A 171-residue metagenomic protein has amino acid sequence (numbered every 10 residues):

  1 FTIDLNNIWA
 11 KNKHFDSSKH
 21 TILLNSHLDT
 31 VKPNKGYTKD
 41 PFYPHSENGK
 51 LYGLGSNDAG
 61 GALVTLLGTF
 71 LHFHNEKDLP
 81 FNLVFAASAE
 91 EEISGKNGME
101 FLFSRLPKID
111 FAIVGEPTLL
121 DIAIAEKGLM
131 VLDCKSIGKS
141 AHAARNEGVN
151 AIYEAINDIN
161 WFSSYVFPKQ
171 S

Functional and structural regions predicted by a protein language model:
F1-H20, F42-H45: A non-catalytic alpha/beta surface segment that caps or lines the substrate-entry region of metallo-dependent hydrolase
S17, D29-V31, L120, A141-H142: Short, acidic Gly/Pro/Ser/Thr-rich loop/turn segments
K19-V84: Active-site metal-coordination/substrate-binding segment of hydrolases, especially metallo-dependent peptidases
H27, E126, H142-A144: Histidine-centered active-site/metal-ligand motif
A59-V131: Acidic/histidine-rich catalytic neighborhood of metal-dependent amide-processing enzymes
A144-S171: Acidic-enriched catalytic cores of C-N bond-cleaving enzymes acting on peptides and small amides
